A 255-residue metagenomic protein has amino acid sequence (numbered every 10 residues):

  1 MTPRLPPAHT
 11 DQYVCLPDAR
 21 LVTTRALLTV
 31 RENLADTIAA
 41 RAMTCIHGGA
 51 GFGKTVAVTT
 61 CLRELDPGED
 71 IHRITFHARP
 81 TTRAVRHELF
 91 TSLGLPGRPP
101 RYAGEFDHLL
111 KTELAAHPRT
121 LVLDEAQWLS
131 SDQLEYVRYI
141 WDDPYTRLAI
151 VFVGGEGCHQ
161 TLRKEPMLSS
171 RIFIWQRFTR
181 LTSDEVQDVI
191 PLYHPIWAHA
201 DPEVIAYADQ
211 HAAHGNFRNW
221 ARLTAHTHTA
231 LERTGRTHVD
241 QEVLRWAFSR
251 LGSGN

Functional and structural regions predicted by a protein language model:
T2-T23, E32, G51, A57-R63 (+3 more regions): C-terminal alpha-helical "lid" subdomain
T10-D11, T81-P99: Conserved NTP-binding/hydrolysis module of P-loop NTPases
R25-I38: Pre-Walker A adenine-sensing motif
M43, A115-V153: Conserved Walker B catalytic segment
I46: Hydrophobic anchor at the beta1->P-loop junction of P-loop NTPases
L65-A78: Conserved catalytic segments around the Walker B and adjacent sensor/switch elements of P-loop NTPase domains
F76, L162, F173-E185: Conserved AAA+ ATPase "SRH/arginine-finger" region at the nucleotide-binding site
C158-I172: Short regulatory helix/loop adjacent to the ATP-binding pocket of P-loop NTPases
